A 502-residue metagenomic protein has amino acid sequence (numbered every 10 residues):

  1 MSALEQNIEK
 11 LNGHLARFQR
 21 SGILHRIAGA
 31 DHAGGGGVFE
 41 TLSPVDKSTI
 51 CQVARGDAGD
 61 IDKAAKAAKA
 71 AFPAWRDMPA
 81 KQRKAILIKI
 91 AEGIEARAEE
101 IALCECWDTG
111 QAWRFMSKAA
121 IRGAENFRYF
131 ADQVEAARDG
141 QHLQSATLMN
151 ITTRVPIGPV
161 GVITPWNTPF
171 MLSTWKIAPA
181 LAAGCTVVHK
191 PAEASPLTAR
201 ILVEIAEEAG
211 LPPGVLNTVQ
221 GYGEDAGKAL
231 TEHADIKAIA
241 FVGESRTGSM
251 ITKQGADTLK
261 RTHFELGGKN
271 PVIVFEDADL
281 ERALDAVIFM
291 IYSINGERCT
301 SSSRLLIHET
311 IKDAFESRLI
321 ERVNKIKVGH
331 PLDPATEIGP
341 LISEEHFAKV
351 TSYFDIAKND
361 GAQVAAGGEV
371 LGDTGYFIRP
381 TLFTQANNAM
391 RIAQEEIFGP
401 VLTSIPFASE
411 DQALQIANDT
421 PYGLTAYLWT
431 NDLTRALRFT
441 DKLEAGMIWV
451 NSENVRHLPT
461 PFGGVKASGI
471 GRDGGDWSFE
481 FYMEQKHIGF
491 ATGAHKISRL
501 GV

Functional and structural regions predicted by a protein language model:
M1-V45: Hydrophobic face of amphipathic alpha-helices that form TPR/SEL1-like repeat modules and related alpha-solenoid
L24, A30, D139-T147, Q220-G221 (+2 more regions): Short gly/ser/thr-rich secondary-structure transition/capping motifs
K47, R83, E105, F127 (+9 more regions): Residue-level signal for inorganic ion chemistry
K47-A137, T147: Glycine-rich loop-to-alpha-helix module at the N-terminal edge of alpha/beta enzyme cores
S48-C51, I236, I273, K327 (+4 more regions): Conserved C-terminal structural/oligomerization subdomain of aldehyde/semialdehyde dehydrogenase
I50-G56, A71-D77, V162, V272-F275 (+5 more regions): Short, well-ordered beta-strand elements within core beta-sheets of diverse protein domains
D139-R282, F407: Rossmann-like NAD(P) dinucleotide-binding subdomain of oxidoreductase/dehydrogenase enzymes
A238, R246-N387, D411, V450 (+1 more regions): ALDH superfamily catalytic-core signature
